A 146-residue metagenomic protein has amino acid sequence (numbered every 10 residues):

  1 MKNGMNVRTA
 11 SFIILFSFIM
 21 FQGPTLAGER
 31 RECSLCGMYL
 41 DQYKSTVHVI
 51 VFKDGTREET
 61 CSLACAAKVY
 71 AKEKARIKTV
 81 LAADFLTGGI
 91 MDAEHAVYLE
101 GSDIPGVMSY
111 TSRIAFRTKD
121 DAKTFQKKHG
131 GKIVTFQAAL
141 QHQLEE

Functional and structural regions predicted by a protein language model:
K2, T25-E59, L63-E146: Intrinsically disordered, low-complexity linkers and terminal regions that flank or interleave Cys/His-based
K2-F12: Bacterial N-terminal signal peptides that target proteins for export
S11-F21: Bacterial N-terminal signal peptides
